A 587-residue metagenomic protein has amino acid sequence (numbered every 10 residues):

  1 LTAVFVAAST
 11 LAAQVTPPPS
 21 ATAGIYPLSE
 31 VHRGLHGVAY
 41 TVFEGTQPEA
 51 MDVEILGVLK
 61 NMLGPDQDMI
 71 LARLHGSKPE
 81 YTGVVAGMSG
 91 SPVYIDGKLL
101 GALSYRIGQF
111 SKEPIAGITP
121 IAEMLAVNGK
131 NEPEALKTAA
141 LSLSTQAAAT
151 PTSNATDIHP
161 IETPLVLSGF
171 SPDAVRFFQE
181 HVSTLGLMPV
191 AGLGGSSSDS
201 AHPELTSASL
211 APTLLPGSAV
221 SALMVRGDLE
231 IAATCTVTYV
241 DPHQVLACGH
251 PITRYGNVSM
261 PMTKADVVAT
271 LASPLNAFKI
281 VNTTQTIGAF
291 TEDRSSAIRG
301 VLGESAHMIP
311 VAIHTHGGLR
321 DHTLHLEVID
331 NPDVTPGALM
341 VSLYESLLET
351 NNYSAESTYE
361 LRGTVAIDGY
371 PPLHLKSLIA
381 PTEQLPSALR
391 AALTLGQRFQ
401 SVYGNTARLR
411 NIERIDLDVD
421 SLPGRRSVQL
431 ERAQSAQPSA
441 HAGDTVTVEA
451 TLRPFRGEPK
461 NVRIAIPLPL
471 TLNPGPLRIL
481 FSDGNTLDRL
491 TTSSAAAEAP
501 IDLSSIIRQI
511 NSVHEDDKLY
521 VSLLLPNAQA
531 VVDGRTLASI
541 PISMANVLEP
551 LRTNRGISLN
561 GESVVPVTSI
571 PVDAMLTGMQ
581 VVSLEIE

Functional and structural regions predicted by a protein language model:
L1-T10: Bacterial N-terminal signal peptides
A12-E587: Terminal presequence/propeptide segments associated with secretion/organelle targeting and zymogen/polyprotein
